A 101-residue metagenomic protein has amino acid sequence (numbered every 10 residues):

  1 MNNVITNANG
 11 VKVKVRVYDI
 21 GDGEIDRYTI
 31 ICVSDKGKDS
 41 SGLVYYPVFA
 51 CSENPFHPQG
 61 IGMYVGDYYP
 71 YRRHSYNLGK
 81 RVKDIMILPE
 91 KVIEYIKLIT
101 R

Functional and structural regions predicted by a protein language model:
M1-I30: Negatively charged, low-complexity tracts enriched in Asp/Glu with abundant Ser/Thr
I20-I87: Acidic, low-complexity, intrinsically disordered interaction modules
P89, I93-T100: Residue-level detector of alpha-helical secondary structure
